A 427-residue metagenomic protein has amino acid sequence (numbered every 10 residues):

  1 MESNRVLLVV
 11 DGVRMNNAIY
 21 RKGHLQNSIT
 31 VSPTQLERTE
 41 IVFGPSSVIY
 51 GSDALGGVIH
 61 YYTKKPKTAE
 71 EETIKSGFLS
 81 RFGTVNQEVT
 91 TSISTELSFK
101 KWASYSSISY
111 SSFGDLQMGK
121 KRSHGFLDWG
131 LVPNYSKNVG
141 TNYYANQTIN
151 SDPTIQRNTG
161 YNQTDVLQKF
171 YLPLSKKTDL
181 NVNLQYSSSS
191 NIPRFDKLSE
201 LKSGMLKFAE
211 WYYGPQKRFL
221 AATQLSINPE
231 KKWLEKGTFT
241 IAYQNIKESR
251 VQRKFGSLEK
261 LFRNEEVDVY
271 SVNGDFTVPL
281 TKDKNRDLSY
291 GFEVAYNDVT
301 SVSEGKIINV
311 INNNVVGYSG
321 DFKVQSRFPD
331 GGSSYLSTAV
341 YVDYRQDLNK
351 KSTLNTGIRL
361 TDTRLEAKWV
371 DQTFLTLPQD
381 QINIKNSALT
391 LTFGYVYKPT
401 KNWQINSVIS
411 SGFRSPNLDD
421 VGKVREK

Functional and structural regions predicted by a protein language model:
M1-R14: Extracytoplasmic beta-strand/coil segments of soluble accessory domains associated with Gram-negative outer-membrane
L8-V9, L25-I29, I41, A54-G77 (+1 more regions): N-terminal periplasmic accessory domains that precede and gate Gram-negative outer-membrane beta-barrel machines
R14-P45: Short acidic/polar hinge/loop motifs at secondary-structure boundaries that mediate gating or recognition
I41-V42, I74-G77, G125, T148-T154 (+7 more regions): Extracytoplasmic loops and strand-loop junctions of Gram-negative outer membrane beta-barrel proteins
G83-V85, F126, R157-N162, W211-K217 (+4 more regions): Replace "Gram-negative outer membrane beta-barrel proteins" with "bacterial and organellar outer membrane beta-barrel
N86-S112, S123-S190, K217-F219, K282-D283 (+1 more regions): Transmembrane beta-barrel wall of Gram-negative outer-membrane proteins
K121-G130, S136, S187, D196-K207 (+4 more regions): Flexible, surface-exposed loop regions and adjacent strand-edge segments of Gram-negative outer-membrane beta-barrel
P173-S187, P215-Q372, S387-A388, T392-Q404 (+1 more regions): Face-selective signature of the C-terminal outer-membrane beta-barrel domain
